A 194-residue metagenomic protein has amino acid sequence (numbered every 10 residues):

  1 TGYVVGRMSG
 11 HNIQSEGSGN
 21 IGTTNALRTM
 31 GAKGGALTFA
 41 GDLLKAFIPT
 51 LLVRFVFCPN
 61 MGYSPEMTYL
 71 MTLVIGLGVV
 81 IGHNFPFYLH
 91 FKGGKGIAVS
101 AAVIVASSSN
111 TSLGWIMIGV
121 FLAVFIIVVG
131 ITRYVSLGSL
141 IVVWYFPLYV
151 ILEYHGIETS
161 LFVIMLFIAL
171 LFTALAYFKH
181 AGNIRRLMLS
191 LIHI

Functional and structural regions predicted by a protein language model:
T1-Y3, V80-F91, V128-S136: Transmembrane alpha-helix interface/packing and boundary motifs in multi-pass membrane proteins, characterized by
G2, G6, G41, K45-P49 (+9 more regions): Alpha-helical transmembrane segments in multi-pass membrane proteins
N12-T23, Y88-A101, L113-W115, Y134-V142: Short, non-helical or kinked segments that cap or interrupt transmembrane helices
L27-M30, V53, G78, I97-T132 (+1 more regions): Interfacial segments of multi-pass membrane proteins
R28-R54, V120: Multi-pass membrane catalytic core of lipid/isoprenoid biosynthesis enzymes
L51-L73, A106-I116, L152-F167: Helix-coil boundary and interhelical linker segments in multi-pass alpha-helical membrane proteins
G114-F121, V135-V143, S160-A169: Loop-to-transmembrane alpha-helix initiation sites
I192-I194: Conserved small/polar residues in nucleotide/adenosyl-binding loops
